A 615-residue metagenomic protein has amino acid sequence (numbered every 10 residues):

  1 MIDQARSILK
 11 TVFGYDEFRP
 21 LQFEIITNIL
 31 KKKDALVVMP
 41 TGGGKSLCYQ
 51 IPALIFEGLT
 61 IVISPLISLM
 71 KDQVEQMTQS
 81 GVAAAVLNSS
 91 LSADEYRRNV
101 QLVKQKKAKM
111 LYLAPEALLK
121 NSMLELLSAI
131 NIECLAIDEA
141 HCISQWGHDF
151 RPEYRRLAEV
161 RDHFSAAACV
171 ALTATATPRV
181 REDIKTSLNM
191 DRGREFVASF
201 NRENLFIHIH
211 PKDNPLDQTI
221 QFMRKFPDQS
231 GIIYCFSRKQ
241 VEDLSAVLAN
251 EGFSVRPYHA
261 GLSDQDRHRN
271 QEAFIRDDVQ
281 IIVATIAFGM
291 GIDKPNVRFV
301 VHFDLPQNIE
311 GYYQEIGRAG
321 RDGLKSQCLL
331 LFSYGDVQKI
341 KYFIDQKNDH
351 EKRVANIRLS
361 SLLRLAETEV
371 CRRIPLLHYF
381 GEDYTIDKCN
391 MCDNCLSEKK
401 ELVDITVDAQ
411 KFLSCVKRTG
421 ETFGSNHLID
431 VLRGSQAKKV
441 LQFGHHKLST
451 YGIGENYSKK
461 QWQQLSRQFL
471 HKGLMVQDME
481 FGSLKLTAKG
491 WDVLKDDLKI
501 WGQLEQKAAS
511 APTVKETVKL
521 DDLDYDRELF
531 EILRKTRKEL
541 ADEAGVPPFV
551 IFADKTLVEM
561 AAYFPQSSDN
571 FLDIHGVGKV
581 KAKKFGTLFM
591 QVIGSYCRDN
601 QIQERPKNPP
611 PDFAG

Functional and structural regions predicted by a protein language model:
M1-A5, V354-A355, I374, T385-G615: Accessory DNA-binding and partner-docking regions appended to nucleic-acid-acting proteins, especially the terminal
D3-V12, D16-P20, E24-S46, A53-F56 (+4 more regions): Helicase motor core with emphasis on the C-terminal RecA-like subdomain
E24-N28, S361, L365, K411 (+2 more regions): Solvent-exposed, amphipathic alpha-helical segments
I29, M223, F274, A366 (+2 more regions): Short helix-to-turn junction characteristic of helix-turn-helix DNA-binding domains, especially the helix
S165, P227, E369, E421 (+1 more regions): Flexible coil/turn residues that form the inter-helical turn or adjacent wing/linker of helix-turn-helix
E351-D383: Short, charged low-complexity linear segments at domain edges
